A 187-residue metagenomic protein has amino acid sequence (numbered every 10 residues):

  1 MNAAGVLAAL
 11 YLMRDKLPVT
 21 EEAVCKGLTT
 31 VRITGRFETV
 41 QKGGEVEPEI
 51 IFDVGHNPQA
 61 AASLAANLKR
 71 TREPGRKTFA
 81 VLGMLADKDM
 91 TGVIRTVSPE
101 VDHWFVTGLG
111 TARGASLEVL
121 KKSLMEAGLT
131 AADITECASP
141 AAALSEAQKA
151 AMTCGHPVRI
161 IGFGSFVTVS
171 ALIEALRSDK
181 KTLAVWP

Functional and structural regions predicted by a protein language model:
M1-H103: Nucleotide phosphate-binding/pyrophosphate-handling subdomain across enzymes that bind or process nucleotide phosphates
L12, E47-F52, P58, I94-V158: C-terminal helical cap/extension that packs against the catalytic core of soluble nucleotide-cofactor enzymes
M13-R14, L68, R72, L124 (+3 more regions): Active-site catalytic pocket residues across diverse enzymes, especially alpha/beta-hydrolases
T78-G83, F105-G108, P157-F163: Short glycine-rich phosphate-binding loop at a beta-alpha junction
L109-R113, T182-P187: Short, flexible loop segments at boundaries between secondary-structure elements
A143, T168-S170: Short, active-site-adjacent cap segments at secondary-structure transitions
M152, R159-F163, A171: Canonical bilayer-spanning transmembrane alpha-helix
S170-W186: Active-site-adjacent alpha-helix immediately C-terminal to a catalytic or transition-state-stabilizing loop
